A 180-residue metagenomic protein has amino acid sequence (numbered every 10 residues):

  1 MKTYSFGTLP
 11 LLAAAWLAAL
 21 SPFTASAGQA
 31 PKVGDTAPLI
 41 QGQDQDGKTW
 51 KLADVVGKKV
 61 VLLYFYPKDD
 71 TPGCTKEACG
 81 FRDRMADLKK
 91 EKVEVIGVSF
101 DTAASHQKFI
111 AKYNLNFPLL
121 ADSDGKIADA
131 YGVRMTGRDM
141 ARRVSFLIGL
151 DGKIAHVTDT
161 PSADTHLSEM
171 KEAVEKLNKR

Functional and structural regions predicted by a protein language model:
Y4-P10, A15-L39: N-proximal helix/coil linker or "cap" segments that precede and/or mark the start of modular domains
P31, D44-Q45, I148-G149: Short, acidic, Ser/Thr-enriched surface-loop or helix-capping motifs
A37-P38, V60-V61, R142-V144: Short loop/turn microsegments at loop-to-beta-strand junctions
I40-V60: A short beta-strand-turn-helix
D54-T75: Short active-site neighborhood of thiol/selenol oxidoreductases, capturing the structured segment around
T75-N114, G125-D129: Structural microenvironment flanking redox-active thiols in thiol-disulfide oxidoreductases
N116-F117, M135-F146: Structural micro-motif
A141-R180: Thiol-/selenol-based redox modules, centered on thioredoxin-like and closely related oxidoreductase domains
